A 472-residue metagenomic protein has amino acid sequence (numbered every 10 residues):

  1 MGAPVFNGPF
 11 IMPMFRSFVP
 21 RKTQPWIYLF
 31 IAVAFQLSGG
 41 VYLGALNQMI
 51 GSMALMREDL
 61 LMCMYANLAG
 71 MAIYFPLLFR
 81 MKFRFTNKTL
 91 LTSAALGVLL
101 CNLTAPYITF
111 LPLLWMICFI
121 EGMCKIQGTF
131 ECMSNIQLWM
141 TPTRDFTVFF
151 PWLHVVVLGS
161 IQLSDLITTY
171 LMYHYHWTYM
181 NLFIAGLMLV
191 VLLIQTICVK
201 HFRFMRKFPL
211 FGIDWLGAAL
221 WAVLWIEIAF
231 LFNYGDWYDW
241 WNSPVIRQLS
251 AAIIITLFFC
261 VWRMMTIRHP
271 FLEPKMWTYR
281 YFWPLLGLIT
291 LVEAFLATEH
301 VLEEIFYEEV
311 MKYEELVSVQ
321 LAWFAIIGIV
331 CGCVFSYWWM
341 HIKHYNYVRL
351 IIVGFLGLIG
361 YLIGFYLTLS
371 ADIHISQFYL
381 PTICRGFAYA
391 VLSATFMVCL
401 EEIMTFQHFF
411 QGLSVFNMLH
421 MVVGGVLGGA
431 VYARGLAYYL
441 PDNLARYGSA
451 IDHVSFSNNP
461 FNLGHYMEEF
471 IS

Functional and structural regions predicted by a protein language model:
M1-S38, G51: Cytosolic juxtamembrane N-terminal segment immediately preceding the first transmembrane helix of multi-pass
Q24-S38, L43, F271-P441: 12-transmembrane solute porter fold
A45-Y74: Extracellular/periplasmic helix-loop-helix junction of adjacent transmembrane segments in MFS-like secondary
M64-R80, Q127-M133, W323-S336: Central cavity-lining transmembrane alpha-helices of secondary-active solute carriers, predominantly the Major
I73-N87, M172, G332-V348: Helix-to-loop junctions at the C-terminal end of transmembrane segments in multipass secondary transporters
L78-F79, F83-W215: Helix-loop-helix hairpins in multi-pass membrane proteins, especially solute transporters
Y175-G287, V292: Hydrophobic transmembrane-helix bundles of small-molecule transporters
G425-S472: Hydrophobic transmembrane architecture of multi-pass small-molecule transporters
